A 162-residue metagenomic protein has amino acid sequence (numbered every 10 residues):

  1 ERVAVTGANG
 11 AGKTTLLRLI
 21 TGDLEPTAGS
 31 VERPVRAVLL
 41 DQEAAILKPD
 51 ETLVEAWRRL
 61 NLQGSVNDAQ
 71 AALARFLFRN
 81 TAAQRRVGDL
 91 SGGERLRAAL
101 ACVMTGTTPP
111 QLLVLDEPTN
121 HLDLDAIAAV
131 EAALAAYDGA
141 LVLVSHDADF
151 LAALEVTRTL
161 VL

Functional and structural regions predicted by a protein language model:
E1-L162: ABC ATP-binding cassette signature C-motif
